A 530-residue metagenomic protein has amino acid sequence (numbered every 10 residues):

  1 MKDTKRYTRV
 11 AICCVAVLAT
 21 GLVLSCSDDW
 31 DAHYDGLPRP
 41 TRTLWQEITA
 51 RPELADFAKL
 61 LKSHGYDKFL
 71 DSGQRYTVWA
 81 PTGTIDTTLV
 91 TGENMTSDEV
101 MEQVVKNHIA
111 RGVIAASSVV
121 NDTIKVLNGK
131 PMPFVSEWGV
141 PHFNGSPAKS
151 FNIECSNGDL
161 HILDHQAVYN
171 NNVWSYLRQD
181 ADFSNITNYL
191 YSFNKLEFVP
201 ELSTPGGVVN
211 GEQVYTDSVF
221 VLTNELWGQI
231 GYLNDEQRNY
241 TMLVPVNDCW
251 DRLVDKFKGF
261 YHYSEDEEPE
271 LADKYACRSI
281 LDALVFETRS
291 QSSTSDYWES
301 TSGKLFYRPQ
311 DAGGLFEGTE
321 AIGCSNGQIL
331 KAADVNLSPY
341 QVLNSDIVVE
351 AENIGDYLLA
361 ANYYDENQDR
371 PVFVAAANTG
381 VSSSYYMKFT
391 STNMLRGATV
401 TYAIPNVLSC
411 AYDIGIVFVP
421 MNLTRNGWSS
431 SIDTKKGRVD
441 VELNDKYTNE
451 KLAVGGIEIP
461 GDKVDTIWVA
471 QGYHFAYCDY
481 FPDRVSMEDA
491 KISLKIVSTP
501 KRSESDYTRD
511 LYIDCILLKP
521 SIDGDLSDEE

Functional and structural regions predicted by a protein language model:
M1-K2, P205: Short linear, low-complexity motifs centered on an aromatic residue
K2-C14: Bacterial N-terminal signal peptides that target proteins for export
G21-S25: C-terminal motif of bacterial Sec signal peptides marking the signal peptidase cleavage site
C26-E530: Mature, structured domains of secreted/extracytosolic soluble proteins
